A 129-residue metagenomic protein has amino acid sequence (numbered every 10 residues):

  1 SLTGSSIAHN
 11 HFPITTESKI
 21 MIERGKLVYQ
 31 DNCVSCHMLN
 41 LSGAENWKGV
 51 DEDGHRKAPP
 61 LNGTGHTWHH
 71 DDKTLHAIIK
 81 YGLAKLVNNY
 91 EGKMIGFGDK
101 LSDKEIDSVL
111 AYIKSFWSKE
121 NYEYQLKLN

Functional and structural regions predicted by a protein language model:
L2-V28, A44, E123-Y124: Electrostatic cytochrome c docking/interface patches
I7-F12, E52-P60: Short glycine/proline- and charge-enriched loop/turn segments that cap or connect secondary-structure elements
S18-G54: Sequence/structural segment immediately N-terminal to covalent heme-attachment motifs in c-type and related
E23-V34, H70, A77, K100-D103 (+1 more regions): Sequence context surrounding c-type heme c attachment/ligation sites in exported
D31-N32, L39, P59, T64 (+1 more regions): Structural detector for helix-capping/boundary residues
V50-D53, H76, K80-Y81: Solvent-exposed helix-loop boundary motif
P59-T64, Y81-D107, I113-F116, N121-N129: Axial heme c-ligation environment in periplasmic c-type cytochrome domains
